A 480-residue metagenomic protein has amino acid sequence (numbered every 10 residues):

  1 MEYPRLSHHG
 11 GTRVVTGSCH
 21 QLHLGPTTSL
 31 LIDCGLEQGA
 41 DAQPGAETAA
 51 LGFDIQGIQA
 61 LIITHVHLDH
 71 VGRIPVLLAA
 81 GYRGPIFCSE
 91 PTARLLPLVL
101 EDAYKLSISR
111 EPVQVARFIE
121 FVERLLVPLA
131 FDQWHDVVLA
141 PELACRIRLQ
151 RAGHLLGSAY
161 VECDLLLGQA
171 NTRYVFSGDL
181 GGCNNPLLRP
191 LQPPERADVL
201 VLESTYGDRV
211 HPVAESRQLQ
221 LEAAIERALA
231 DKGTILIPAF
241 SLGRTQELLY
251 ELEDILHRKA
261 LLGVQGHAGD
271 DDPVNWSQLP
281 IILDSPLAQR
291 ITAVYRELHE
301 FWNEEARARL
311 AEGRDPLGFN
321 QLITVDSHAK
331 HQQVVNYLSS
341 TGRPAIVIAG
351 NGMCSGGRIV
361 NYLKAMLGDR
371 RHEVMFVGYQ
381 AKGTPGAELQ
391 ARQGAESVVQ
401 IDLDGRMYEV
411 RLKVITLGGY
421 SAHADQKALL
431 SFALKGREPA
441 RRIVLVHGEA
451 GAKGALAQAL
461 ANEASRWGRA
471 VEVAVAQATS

Functional and structural regions predicted by a protein language model:
M1-I62, H67, V71, V76-E247 (+1 more regions): His/Asp/Glu-rich metal-coordinating catalytic cores of metallo-dependent phosphodiesterases/hydrolases acting on
L22-G25, C163-L166, L191-P194, R217 (+7 more regions): Short, solvent-exposed amphipathic alpha-helical segments in soluble enzyme and RNA/protein-processing domains
T28, G81-P85, D231-G233, W276-L279 (+3 more regions): A short helix->loop->beta-strand "cap" motif at the edges of active sites that frequently abuts
Q59, D198, A345, H372 (+1 more regions): Conserved acidic residues
P186-V201, E300-A306, Q380-E409: Short, compositionally biased "basic patch" segments
A224-G233, P238-P385, I401: Hard-cation-handling environments
V399-A433: Generic long, charged, amphipathic alpha-helical segments
L430-L460: C-terminal structured "cap/appendage" subdomains that terminate the fold
